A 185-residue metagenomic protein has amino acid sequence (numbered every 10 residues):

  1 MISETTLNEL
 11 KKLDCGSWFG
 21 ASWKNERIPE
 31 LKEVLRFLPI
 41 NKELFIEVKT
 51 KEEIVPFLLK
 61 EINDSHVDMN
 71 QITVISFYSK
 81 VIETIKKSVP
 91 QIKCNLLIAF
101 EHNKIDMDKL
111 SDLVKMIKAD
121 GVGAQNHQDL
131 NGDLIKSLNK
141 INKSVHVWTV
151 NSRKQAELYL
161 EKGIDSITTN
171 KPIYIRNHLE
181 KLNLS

Functional and structural regions predicted by a protein language model:
M1-E4, N25-P29, E52, S76 (+2 more regions): Conserved phosphate-coordination/catalytic loops
M1-I40, N95-I98, N183-L184: An active-site metal/cofactor-coordinating segment within enzyme catalytic domains
L10, V34, I46, Y78 (+5 more regions): Conserved, mostly hydrophobic/aromatic
F19-N25, L97-I98, K104-S185: C-terminal active-site rim and adjoining tail of enzyme catalytic domains
K32-L35, L59, S111, A156: Short hydrophobic/charged patches on amphipathic alpha-helices used for structural packing and interfaces
P39-L44, V67-I72, P90-K93, K118-D120 (+2 more regions): Short, well-ordered coil/turn segments that N-cap beta-strands
E53-D64, K80-C94, I105-D112: Distinct, well-ordered alpha-helical segments
I72-S76, W148-T149: Short beta-strand-to-loop elements that line the ligand-binding cleft of bilobed periplasmic-binding protein-like
